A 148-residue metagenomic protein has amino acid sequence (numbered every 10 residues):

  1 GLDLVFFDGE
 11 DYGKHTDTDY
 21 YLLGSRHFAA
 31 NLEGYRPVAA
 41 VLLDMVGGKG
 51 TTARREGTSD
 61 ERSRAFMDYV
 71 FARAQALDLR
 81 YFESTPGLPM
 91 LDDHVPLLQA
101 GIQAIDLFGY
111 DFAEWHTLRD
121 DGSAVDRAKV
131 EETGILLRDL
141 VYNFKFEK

Functional and structural regions predicted by a protein language model:
G1-A65: Acidic/histidine-rich catalytic neighborhood of metal-dependent amide-processing enzymes
A39, V46-K148: Active-site-adjacent substrate-binding region of metalloamidase/peptidase-like peptide-processing proteins
